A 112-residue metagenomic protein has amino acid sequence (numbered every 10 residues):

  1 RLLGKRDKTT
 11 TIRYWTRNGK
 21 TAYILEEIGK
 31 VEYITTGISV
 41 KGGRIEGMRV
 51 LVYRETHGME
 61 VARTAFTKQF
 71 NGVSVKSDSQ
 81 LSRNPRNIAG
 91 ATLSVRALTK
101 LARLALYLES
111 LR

Functional and structural regions predicted by a protein language model:
R1-R96, K100, L104-R112: Flexible, solvent-exposed loop/hinge segments and secondary-structure transition points
